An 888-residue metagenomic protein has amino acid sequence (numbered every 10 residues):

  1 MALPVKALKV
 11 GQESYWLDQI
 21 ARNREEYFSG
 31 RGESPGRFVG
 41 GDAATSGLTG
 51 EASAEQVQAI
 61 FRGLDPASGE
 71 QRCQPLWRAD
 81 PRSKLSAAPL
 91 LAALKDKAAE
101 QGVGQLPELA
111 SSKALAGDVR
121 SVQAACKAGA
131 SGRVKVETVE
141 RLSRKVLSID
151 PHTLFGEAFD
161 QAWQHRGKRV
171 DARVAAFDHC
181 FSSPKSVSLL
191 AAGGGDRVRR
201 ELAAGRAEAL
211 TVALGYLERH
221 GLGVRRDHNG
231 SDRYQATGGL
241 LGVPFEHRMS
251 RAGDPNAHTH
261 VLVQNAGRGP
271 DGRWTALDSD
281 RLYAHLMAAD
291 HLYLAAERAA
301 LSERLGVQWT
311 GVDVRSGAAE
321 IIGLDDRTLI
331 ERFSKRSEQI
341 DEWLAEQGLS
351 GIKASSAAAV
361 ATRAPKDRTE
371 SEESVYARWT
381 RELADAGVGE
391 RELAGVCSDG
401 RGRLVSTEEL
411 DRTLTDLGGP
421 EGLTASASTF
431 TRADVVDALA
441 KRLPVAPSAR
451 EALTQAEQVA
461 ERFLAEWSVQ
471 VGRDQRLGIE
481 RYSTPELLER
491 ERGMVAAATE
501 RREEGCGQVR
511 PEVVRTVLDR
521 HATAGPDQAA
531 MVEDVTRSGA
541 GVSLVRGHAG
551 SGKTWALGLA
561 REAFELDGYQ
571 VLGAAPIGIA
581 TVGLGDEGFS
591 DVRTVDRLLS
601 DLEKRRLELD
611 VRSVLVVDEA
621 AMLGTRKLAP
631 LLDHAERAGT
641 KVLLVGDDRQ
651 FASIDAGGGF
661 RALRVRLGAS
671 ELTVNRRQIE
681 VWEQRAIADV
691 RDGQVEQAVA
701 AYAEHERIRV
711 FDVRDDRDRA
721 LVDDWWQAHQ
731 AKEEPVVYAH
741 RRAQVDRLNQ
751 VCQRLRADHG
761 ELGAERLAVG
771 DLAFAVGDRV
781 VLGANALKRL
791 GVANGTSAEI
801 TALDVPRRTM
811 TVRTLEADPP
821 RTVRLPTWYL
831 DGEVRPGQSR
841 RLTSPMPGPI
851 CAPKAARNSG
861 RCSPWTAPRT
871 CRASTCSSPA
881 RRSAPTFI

Functional and structural regions predicted by a protein language model:
M1-G418, L423-A427, T431-A440, Q455-E457 (+2 more regions): Intrinsically disordered, flexible peripheral segments
K9-S14, K185-S188, R248-S250, G267-G269 (+11 more regions): Conserved nucleotide-binding/hydrolysis micro-motifs of P-loop NTPases
G215-R233, S448, A757-A764, K788-L790: Active-site phosphate-binding and catalytic loops of NTP-dependent enzymes
L301, L305, G639, D692 (+2 more regions): C-terminal accessory regions
V435, V542-A703: ASCE P-loop NTPase helicase motor core
K441, V445, R450-V513: Interdomain "pre-motor" coupling segment immediately N-terminal to P-loop NTPase/helicase cores
G493, R502-G505, A530-M531, R637 (+3 more regions): Conserved helicase motor core of P-loop NTPases
H521-G539: N-terminal pre-P-loop "Q-motif" helix
